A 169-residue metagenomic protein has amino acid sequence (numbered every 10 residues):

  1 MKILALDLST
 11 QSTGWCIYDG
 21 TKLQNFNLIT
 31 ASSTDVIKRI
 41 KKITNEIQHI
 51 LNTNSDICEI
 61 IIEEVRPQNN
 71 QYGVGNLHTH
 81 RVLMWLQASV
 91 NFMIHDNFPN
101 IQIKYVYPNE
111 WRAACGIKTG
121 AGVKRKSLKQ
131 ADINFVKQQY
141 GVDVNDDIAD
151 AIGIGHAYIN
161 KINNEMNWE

Functional and structural regions predicted by a protein language model:
M1-E169: Phosphate- and other anionic-substrate recognition elements at nucleic-acid/protein interfaces
